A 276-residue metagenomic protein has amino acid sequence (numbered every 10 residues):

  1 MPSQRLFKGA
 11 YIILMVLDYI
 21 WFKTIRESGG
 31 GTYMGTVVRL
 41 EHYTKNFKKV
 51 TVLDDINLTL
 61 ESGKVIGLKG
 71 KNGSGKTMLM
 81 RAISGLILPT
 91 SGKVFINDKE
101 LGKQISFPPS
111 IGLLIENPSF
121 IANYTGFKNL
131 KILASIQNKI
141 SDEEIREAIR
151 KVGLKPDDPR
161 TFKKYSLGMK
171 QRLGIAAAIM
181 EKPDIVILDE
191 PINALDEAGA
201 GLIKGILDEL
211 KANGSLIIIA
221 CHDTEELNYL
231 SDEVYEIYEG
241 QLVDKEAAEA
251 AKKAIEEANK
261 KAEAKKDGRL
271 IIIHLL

Functional and structural regions predicted by a protein language model:
K69-K71: The feature captures the beta-strand-to-loop junction immediately N-terminal to the Walker
S84: Helix-to-loop junction immediately C-terminal to a conserved catalytic motif
G92-F107: Conserved ABC transporter NBD signature motif
K131, D142-D158: Conserved ABC ATPase "signature" region
V186-E190: Catalytic Walker B motif of ABC-type/P-loop ATPase nucleotide-binding domains
C221-H222: H-loop/switch region of ABC-family ATPase nucleotide-binding domains
